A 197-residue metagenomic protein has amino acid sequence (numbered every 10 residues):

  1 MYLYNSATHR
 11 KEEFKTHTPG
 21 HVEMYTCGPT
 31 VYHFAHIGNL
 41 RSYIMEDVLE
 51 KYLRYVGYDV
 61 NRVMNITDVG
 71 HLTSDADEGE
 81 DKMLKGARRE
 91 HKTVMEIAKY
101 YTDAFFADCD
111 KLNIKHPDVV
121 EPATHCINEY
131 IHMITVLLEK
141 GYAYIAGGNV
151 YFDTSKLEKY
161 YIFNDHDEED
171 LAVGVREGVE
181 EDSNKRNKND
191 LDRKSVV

Functional and structural regions predicted by a protein language model:
M1-V197: NTP-dependent nucleotidyl-transfer catalytic core
